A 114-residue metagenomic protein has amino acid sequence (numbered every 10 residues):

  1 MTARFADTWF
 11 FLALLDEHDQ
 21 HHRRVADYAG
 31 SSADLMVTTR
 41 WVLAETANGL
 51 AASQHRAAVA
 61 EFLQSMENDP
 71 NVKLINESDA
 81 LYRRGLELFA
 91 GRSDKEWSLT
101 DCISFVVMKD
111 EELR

Functional and structural regions predicted by a protein language model:
M1-T38, A51-Q64: Short, well-structured N-terminal submotif of metal-dependent ribonuclease cores
D7, E45, D101: Acidic active-site catalytic centers that drive phospho-/nucleotidyl reactions and related ester hydrolyses
L12, L50, P70-N71, F89-S93: Short amphipathic alpha-helical interaction patches enriched in hydrophobic/aromatic residues with interspersed Lys/Arg
G30, Q64-N68, A90, K109: Alpha-helix boundary recognition
L35-V37, P70-K73: Short loop->beta-strand "edge-of-pocket" segments that line small-molecule binding or catalytic clefts across diverse
N48-A51, K109: Short glycine/serine- and small hydrophobic-enriched flexible loop segments
K73-R114: Active-site neighborhoods of divalent-metal-dependent phosphate/nucleic-acid chemistry enzymes
